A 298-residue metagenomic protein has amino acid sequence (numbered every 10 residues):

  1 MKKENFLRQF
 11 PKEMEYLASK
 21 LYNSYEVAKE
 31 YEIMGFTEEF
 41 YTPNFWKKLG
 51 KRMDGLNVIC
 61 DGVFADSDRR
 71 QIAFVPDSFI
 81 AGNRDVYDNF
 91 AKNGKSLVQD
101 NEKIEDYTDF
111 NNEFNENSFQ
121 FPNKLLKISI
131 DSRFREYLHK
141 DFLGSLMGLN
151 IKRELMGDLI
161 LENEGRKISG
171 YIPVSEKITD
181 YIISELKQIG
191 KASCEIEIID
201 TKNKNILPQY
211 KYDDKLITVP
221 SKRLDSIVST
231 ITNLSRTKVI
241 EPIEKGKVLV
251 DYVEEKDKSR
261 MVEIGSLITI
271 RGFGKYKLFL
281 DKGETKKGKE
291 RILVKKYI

Functional and structural regions predicted by a protein language model:
M1-D225, I231, E254, M261 (+2 more regions): Ferredoxin-like alpha/beta domains used as RNA- or RNAP-binding modules
V228-S229, S235, K247, I264: Internal, well-folded beta-alpha domain core
P242-I243, V262: Short, well-ordered loop/turn sites that connect or cap secondary structure elements
K245-V253: Short, structured beta-strand/loop micro-motifs enriched in basic residues and often containing a Trp
